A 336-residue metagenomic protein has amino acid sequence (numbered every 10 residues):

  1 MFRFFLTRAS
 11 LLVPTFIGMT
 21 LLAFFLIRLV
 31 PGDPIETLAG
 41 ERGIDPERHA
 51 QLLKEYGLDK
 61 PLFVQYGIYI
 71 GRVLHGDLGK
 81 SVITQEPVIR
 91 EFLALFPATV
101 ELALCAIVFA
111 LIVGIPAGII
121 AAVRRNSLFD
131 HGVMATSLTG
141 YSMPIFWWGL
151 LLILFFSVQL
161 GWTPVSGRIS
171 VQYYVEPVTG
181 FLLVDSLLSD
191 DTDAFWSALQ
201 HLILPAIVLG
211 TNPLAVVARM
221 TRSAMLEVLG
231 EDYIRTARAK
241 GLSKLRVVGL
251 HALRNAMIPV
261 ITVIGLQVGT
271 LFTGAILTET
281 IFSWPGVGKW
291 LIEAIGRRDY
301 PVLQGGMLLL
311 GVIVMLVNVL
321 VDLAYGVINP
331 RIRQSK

Functional and structural regions predicted by a protein language model:
F2-R3, F16, F96-F129, I145 (+2 more regions): Alpha-helical transmembrane segments of integral membrane proteins, especially multi-pass inner/plasma-membrane
L6-L12, F16: N-terminal signal-anchor/signal peptide hydrophobic helix marking the start of the first transmembrane segment
A9, L52, L62-L78, V88 (+7 more regions): Hydrophobic alpha-helical segments of integral membrane proteins, encompassing both true transmembrane helices
L12, L95, T99, A135-S142 (+2 more regions): Residue-level signal for discrete positions within transmembrane alpha-helices of multi-pass small-molecule
T15-G67, F156-A194: Hydrophobic alpha-helical transmembrane segments of membrane transport/permease proteins and related membrane-embedded
F16-L21, G140-G161, Q267: Hydrophobic alpha-helical membrane-insertion segments
D59-I115: An internal, D/E-rich "acidic patch" concept
